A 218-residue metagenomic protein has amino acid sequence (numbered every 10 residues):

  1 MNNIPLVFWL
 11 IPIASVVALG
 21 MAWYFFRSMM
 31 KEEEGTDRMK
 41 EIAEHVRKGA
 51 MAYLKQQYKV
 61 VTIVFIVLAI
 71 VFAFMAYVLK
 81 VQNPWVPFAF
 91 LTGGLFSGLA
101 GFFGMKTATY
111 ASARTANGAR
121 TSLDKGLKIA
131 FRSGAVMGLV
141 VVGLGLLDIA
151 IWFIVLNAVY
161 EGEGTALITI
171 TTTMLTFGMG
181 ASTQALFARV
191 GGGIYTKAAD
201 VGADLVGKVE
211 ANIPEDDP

Functional and structural regions predicted by a protein language model:
N2-P218: Hydrophobic, small-residue-rich transmembrane alpha-helices and their short perimembrane loops in multi-pass membrane
